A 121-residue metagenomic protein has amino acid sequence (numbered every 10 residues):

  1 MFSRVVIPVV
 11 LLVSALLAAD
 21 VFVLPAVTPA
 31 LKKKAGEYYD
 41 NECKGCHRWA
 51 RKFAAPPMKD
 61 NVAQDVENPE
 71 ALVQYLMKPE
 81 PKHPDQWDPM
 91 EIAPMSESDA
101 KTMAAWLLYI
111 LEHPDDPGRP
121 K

Functional and structural regions predicted by a protein language model:
M1-L11: Bacterial N-terminal signal peptides that target proteins for export
V6, S14-A19: Alpha-helical hydrophobic membrane-insertion segments
A18-Y38, N68, K121: Electrostatic cytochrome c docking/interface patches
L24, A35, H47, N61 (+1 more regions): Generic anion/oxyanion-binding catalytic loop in active/binding sites
K32, G45-K78: Gly/Gly-Pro-rich "capping" loops immediately C-terminal to redox-active cysteine motifs in periplasmic/lumenal
K34, A71, D99-T102: Charged catalytic carboxylate motif
Y39-W49, M103-L107: The canonical Cys-X-X-Cys-His
F53-A63, M77-L111, D115-K121: Axial heme c-ligation environment in periplasmic c-type cytochrome domains
